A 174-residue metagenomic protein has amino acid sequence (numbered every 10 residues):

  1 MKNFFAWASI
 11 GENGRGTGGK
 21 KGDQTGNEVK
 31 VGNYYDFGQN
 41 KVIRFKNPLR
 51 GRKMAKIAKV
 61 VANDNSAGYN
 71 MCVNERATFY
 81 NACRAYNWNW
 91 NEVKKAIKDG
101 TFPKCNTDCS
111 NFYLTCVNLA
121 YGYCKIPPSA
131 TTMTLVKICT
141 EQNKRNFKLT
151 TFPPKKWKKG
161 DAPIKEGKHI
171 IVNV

Functional and structural regions predicted by a protein language model:
M1-I126: N-terminal capping segments
S9-E12, M133, I164-K168: Short, flexible beta-strand-to-coil junctions
Q39, N146-F147: A broad structural signal for short, well-ordered beta-strand segments within beta-sheet-rich domains
L114, G160-V174: Catalytic nucleophile-His microenvironment captured as a short glycine-rich beta-strand/loop that brackets
A120-N146: Short, basic/aromatic beta-hairpin or loop at an interaction surface
T150-T151: Short, solvent-exposed loop/turn positions at domain surfaces that link secondary-structure elements or cap domain
P154-K158: Short, well-ordered loop/turn sites that connect or cap secondary structure elements
